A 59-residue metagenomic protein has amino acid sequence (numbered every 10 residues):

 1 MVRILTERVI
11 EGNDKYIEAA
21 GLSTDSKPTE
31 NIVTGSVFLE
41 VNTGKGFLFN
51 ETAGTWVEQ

Functional and structural regions predicted by a protein language model:
M1-K45, T55: Extracellular/surface-exposed low-complexity repeats and stalk/linker segments enriched in Gly/Pro and small polar
E51-Q59: Tryptophan-rich substrate-binding surfaces of secreted polymer-degrading and adhesive proteins
